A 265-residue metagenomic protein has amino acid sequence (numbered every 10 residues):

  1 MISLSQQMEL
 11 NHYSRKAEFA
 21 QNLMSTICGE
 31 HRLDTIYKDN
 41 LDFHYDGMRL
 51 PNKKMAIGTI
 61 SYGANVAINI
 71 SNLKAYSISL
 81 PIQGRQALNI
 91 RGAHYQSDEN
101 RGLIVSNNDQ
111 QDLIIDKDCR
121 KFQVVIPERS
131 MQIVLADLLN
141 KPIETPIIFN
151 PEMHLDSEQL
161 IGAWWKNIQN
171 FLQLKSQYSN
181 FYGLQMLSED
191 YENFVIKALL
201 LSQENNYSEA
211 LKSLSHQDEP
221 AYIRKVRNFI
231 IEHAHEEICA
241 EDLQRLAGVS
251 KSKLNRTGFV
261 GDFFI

Functional and structural regions predicted by a protein language model:
I2-A17, Q21-R32, Y37-N40, N89-A234 (+4 more regions): Alpha-helical bundle regulatory/interaction domains
N11-H12, I36-S71, N108-D109: Conserved short histidine dyad/triad with adjacent acidic residue
R49, I57-T59, I78, G102-I104 (+1 more regions): Conserved hydrophobic/aromatic beta-strand scaffold that supports enzyme active sites
N52-M55, Y62-A67, N72-R91, P127-E128: Glycine- and acidic-residue-biased ligand/ion/polar-headgroup-sensing regions
